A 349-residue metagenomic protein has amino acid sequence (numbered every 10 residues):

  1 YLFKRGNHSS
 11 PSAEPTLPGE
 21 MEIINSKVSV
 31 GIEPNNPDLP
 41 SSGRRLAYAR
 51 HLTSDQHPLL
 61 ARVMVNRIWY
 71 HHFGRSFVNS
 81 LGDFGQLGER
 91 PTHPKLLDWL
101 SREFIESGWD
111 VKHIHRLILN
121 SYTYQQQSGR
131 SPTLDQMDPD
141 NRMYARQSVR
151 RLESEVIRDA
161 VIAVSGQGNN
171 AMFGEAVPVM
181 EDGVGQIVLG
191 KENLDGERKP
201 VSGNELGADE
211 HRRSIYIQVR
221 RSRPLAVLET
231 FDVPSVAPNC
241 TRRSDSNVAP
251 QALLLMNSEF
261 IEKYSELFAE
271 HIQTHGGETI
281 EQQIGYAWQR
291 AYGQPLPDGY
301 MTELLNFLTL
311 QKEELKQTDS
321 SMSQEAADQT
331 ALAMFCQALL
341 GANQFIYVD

Functional and structural regions predicted by a protein language model:
Y1-L206, P234-R243, M256, E262-A331: Primarily short, surface-exposed interaction patches in extracytoplasmic proteins
R158, R212-S214: Extracellular structured ligand-interaction cores
Q218-R221, E229-N239: A structural supersecondary motif
F335: Globin-like tetrapyrrole-binding proteins
